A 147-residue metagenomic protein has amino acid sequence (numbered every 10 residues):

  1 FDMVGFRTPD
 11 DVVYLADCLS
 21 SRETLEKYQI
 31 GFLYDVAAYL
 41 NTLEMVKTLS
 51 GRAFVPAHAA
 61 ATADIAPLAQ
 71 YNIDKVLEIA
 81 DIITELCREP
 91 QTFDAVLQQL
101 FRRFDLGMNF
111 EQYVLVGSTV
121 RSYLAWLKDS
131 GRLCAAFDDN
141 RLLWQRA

Functional and structural regions predicted by a protein language model:
F1-L77: Metallo-beta-lactamase
I73-Q91: Positively charged, polyanion-binding regions of nucleic-acid-associated proteins
E85-A147: C-terminal regulatory/interaction regions
